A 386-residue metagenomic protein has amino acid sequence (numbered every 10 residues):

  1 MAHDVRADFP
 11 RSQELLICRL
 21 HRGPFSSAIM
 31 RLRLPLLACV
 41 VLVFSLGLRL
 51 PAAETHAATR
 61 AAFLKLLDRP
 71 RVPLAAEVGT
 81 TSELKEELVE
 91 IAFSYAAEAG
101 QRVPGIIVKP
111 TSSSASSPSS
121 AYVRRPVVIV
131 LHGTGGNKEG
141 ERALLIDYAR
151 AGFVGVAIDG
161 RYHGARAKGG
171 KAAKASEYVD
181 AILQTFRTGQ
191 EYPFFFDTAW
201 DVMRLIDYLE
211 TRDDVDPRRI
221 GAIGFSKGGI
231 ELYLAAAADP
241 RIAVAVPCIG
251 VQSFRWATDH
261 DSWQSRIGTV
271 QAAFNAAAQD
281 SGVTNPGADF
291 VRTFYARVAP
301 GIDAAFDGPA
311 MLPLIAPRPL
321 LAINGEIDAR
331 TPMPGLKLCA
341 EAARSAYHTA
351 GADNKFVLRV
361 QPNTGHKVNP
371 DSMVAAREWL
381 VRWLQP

Functional and structural regions predicted by a protein language model:
P35-R49: Bacterial N-terminal signal peptides
R69-S113: N-terminal cap/lid segment of alpha/beta-hydrolase-fold proteins
V123-R124, I129, G133-W200, F254-D261: Cap/lid segment of the alpha/beta-hydrolase catalytic domain
M203-T269, P300-D303: Primarily recognizes the serine-hydrolase "nucleophile elbow" in alpha/beta-hydrolase and SGNH/GDSL folds
V244-M311, P332, L336-E341, A346-D353: Mobile cap/lid helix-loop segments that gate and shape the active-site cleft of serine hydrolases
A277, P286, A340-P386: C-terminal catalytic histidine-bearing segment of alpha/beta-hydrolase fold enzymes
A322-N324: Short beta-strand/loop motif that positions the catalytic acidic residue of the alpha/beta-hydrolase fold
I327-T331, G365-K367: Acidic catalytic loop of the alpha/beta-hydrolase fold
